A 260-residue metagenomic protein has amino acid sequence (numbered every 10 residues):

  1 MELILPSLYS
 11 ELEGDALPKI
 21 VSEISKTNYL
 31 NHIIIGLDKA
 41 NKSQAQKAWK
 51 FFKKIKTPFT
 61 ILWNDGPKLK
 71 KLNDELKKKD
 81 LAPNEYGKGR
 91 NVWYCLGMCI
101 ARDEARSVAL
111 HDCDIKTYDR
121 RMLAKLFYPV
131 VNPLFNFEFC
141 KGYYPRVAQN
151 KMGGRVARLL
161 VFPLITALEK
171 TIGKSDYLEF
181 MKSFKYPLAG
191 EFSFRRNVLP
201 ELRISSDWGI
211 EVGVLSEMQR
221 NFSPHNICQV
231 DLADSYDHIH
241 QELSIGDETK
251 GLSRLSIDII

Functional and structural regions predicted by a protein language model:
M1-K26: N-proximal low-complexity "stem/linker" segments adjacent to membrane-targeting elements
E2-I4, H32, M218: Cell-envelope/extracellular polymer assembly enzymes that use nucleotide-activated donors
Y29-N41, T60-D65: Short beta-strand/loop segment that forms part of the nucleotide-sugar
Q44-E104: Active-site-proximal specificity loops/subdomain of glycosyltransferases
R102-K116: Short beta-strand-to-loop acidic/aromatic patch adjacent to the donor-nucleotide binding site
K116-R146: Conserved donor-nucleotide/metal-binding helix-loop-beta segment in metal-dependent transferases, i.e., the alpha-helix
Q149-R155, I172-E191: A recurrent flexible, glycine/aromatic-enriched loop bordering the glycosyltransferase active site that acts as
W208-I260: C-terminal catalytic/acceptor-binding lobe
